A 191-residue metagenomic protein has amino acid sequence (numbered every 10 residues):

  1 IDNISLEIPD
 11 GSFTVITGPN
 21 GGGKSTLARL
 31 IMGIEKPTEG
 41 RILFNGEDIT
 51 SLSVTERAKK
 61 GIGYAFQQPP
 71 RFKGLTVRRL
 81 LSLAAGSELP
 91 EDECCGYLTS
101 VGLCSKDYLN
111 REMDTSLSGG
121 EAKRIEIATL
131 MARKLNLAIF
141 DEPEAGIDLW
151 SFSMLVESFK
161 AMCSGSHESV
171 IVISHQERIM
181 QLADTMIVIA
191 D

Functional and structural regions predicted by a protein language model:
T17-P19: The feature captures the beta-strand-to-loop junction immediately N-terminal to the Walker
M32: Helix-to-loop junction immediately C-terminal to a conserved catalytic motif
G40-E47, K60, E93: Conserved ABC transporter NBD signature motif
D48-G63: ABC ATPase NBD coupling module
Q68, G74-E93: Q-loop/switch helix immediately C-terminal to the Walker
L130-M131: ABC ATPase C-loop
I139-P143, W150: Walker B catalytic motif
A183-D191: H-loop (His-switch) and adjacent beta-strand-loop-beta switch element of ABC-type ATPase nucleotide-binding domains
